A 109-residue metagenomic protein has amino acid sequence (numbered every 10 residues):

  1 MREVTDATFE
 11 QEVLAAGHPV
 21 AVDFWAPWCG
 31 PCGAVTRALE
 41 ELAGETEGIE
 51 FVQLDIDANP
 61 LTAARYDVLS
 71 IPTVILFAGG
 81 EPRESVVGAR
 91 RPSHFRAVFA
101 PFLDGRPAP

Functional and structural regions predicted by a protein language model:
R2-V20, P60: A short beta-strand-turn-helix
G17-V20, F24-W28, S70: Short pre-active-site segment immediately N-terminal to redox-active cysteine/selenocysteine motifs in thiol-based
C29-C32, V74: The canonical Cys-X-X-Cys-His
P31-T46: Typically the conserved alpha-helix immediately C-terminal to a functionally engaged Cys/Sec in thioredoxin-like
I56-T62: Structural microenvironment flanking redox-active thiols in thiol-disulfide oxidoreductases
R65-L69: A short glycine-leucine-enriched loop at secondary-structure breakpoints that most characteristically corresponds
S70, I75-P109: Non-catalytic, surface beta->alpha helical segment in thiol-disulfide oxidoreductase systems
